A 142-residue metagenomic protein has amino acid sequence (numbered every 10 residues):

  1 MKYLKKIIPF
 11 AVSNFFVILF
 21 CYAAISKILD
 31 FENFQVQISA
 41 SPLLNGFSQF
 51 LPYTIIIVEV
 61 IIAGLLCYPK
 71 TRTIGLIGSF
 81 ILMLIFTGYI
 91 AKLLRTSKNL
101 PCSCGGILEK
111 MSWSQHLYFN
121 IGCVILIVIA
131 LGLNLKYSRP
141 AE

Functional and structural regions predicted by a protein language model:
M1-E142: Membrane-interfacial helix-loop segments of redox and metal-homeostasis proteins, especially TM-loop-TM junctions
